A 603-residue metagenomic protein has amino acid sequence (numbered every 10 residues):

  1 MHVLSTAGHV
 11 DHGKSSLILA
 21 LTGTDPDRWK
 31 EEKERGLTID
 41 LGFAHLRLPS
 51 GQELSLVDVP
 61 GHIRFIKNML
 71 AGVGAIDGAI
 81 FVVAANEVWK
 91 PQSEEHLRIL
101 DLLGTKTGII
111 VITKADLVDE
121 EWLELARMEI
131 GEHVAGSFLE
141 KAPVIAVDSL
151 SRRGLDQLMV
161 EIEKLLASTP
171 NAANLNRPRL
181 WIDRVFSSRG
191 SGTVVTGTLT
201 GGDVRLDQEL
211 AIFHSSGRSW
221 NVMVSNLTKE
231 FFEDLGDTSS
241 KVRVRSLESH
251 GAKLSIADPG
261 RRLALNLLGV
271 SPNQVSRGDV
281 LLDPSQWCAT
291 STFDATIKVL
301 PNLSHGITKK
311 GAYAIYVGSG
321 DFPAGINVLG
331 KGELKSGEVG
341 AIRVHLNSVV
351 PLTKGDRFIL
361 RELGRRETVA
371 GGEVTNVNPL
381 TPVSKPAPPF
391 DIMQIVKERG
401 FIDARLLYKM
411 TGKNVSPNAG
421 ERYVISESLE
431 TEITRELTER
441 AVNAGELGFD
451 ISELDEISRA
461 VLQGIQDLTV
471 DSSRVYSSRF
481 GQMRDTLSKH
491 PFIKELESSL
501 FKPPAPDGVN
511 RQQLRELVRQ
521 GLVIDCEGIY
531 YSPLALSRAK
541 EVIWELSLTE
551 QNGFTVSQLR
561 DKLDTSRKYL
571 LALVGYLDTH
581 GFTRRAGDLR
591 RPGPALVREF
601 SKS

Functional and structural regions predicted by a protein language model:
M1-V59: Conserved G1/Walker A P-loop phosphate-binding module
L4-G8, H12-A20, R64-L70, V88-P91 (+1 more regions): P-loop/Walker A NTP-binding module and the surrounding RecA-like catalytic core of P-loop NTPases
V10, L37-I39, H45-S50, A71-A75 (+2 more regions): Conserved catalytic network of the ASCE P-loop NTPase/AAA+ motor domain
V59-R64, V73-L97, D101-L125: Conserved Switch II/interswitch segment of TRAFAC-class P-loop GTPases
H62-I63, N86-K90, T105, K114-D119 (+6 more regions): Conserved nucleotide-binding/hydrolysis micro-motifs of P-loop NTPases
A115, E121, E132-L303: Conserved catalytic-core segments of large NTP-driven translation/proteostasis enzymes
A252-N378, P382: Charged, often glycine-enriched C-terminal and inter-domain segments that act as flexible interaction/assembly
T368, T375-S603: C-terminal non-catalytic scaffold/interaction domains in large multidomain proteins
